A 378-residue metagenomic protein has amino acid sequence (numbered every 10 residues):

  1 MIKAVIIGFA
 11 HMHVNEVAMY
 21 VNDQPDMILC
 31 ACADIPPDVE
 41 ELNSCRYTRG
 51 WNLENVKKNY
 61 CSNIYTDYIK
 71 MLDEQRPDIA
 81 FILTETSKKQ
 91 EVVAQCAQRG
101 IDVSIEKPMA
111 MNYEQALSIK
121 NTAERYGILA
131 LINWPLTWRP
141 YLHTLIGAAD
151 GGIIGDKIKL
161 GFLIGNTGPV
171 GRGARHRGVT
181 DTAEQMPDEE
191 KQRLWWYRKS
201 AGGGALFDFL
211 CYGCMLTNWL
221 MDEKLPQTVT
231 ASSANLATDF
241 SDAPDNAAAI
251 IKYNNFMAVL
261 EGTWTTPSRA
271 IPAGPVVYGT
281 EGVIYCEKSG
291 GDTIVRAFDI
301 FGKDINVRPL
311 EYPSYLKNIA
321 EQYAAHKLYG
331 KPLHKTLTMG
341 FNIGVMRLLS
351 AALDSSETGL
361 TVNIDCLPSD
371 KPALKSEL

Functional and structural regions predicted by a protein language model:
M1-R99, L117, E124-Y126, L378: N-terminal glycine-/serine-/threonine-rich beta1-alpha1-beta2 phosphate-ribose binding loop of Rossmann-like
I28-C30, D304-L310, H326-V345, L360-V362: Glycine- and charged-residue-rich phosphate/anionic-cofactor binding loop of Rossmann-like
R99-N112: ADP-ribose/adenylate-binding Rossmann-like module
I105, A130-I132, C286: Hydrophobic residues in well-ordered beta-strands that form the structural core
M109-L129: Rossmann-fold NAD(P)-binding glycine/threonine-rich loop
I128, G155-K159, D354-L378: C-terminal capping/lid region of NAD(P)-dependent oxidoreductase domains
T137-D239, G359: Predominantly a Rossmann-like dinucleotide-binding segment in NAD(P)-dependent oxidoreductases
V179-D181, D208-D292, N318-P332, L349-A352 (+1 more regions): Contiguous beta-strand/loop segments that form the cofactor/metal-binding neighborhood of enzyme cores
